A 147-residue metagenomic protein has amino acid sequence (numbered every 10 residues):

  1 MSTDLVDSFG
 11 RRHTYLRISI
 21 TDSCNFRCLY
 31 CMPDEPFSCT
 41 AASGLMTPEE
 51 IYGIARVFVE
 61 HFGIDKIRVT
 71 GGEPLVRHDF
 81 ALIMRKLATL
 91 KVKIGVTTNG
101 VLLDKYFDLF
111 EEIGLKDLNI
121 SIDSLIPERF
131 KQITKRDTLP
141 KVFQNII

Functional and structural regions predicted by a protein language model:
S2-S8: A detector for short, charged/polar N-terminal pre-domain segments
T3, I18, T40, V69-T70 (+2 more regions): A generic, residue-level signal for flexible/boundary positions that often mark functional hotspots
L5, A41-A42, I126-R129: Glycine-rich, flexible loop/turn motifs
S8-E49, H61-F62: Canonical Radical SAM [4Fe-4S] cluster-binding loop centered on the CxxxCxxC motif and its immediate flanking residues
Y52-R68, R77-I147: Radical SAM/AdoMet-radical enzyme domain recognition
E73: Conserved G/P- and acidic residue-centered "switch" motifs that form tight phosphate/ATP-binding loops in soluble
